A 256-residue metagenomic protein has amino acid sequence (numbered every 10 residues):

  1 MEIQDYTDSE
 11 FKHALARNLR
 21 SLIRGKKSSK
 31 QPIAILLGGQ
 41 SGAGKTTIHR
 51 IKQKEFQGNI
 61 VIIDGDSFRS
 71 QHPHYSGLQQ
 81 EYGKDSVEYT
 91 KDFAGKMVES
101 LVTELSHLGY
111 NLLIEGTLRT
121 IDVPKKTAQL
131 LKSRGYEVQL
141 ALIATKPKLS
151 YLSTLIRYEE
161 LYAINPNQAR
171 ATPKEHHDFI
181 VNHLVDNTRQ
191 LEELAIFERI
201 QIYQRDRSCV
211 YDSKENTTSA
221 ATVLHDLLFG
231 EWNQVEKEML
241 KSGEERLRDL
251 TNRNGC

Functional and structural regions predicted by a protein language model:
M1-K26: N-terminal pre-Walker A segment at the start of P-loop NTPase domains
R24-P32, E104-S106: Phosphate-binding P-loop
Q40-S41: The conserved Walker
K45: Conserved lysine of the Walker
I48: Hydrophobic positions on the alpha1 helix immediately C-terminal to the Walker A/P-loop
Q57-Q129, R134: Conserved nucleotide-sensing/catalytic segment adjacent to the nucleotide-binding pocket in NTP-handling enzymes
K132-L155: Conserved phosphate-donor/acceptor-positioning beta-strand/loop module used by diverse small-molecule
L152-C256: Conserved GTP-binding G-domain of TRAFAC-class P-loop NTPases and closely related GTPase folds
